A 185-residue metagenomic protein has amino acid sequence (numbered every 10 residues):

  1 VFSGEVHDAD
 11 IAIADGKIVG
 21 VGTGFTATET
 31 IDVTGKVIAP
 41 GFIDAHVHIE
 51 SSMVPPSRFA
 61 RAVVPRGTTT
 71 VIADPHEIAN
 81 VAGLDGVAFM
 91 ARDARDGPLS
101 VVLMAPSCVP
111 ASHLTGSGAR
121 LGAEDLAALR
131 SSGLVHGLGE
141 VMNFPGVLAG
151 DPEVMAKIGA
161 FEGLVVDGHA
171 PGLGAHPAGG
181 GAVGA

Functional and structural regions predicted by a protein language model:
V1-G4, S52, S117-A119: Short loop/turn motifs at secondary-structure junctions and domain boundaries
V1-G41: Histidine-rich, glycine-flanked metal-binding segment
I11, G16, G35, H46 (+3 more regions): Divalent metal-coordination and catalytic microenvironments
G24-A73: Replace "His-x-His-based motif
V54-P55, N143-F144, P171-G174: Short beta->alpha connector loops
S57-V165: Divalent-metal coordination cores built from histidine and acidic residues
P152-A185: Functional cores that coordinate and move charged inorganic groups
